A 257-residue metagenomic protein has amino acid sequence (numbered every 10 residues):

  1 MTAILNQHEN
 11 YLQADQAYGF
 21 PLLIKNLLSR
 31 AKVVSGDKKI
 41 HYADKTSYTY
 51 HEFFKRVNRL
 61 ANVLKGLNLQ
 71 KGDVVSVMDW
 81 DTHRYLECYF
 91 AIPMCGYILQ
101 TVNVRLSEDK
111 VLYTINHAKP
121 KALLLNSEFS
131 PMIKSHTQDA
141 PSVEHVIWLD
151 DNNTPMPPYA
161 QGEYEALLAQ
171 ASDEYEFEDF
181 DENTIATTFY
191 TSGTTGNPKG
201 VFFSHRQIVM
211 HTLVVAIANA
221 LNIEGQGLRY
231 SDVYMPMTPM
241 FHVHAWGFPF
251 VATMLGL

Functional and structural regions predicted by a protein language model:
L12-L22, K134, T154-I185: Flexible, low-complexity linker/hinge segments
Y18-I40, K55: A short N-terminal helical cap/helix-turn-helix that marks the beginning of AMP-binding/adenylate-forming
G36, A169-Y190, N197, I223-V233: Conserved pre-ATP/AMP-binding loop-to-beta segment of ANL
K38-T82, L86-F90, S107-L112, E163-A166: Conserved AMP-binding/adenylate-forming core of the ANL superfamily
T49-H51, A186-V214: Conserved AMP-binding A3 loop
G66-L67, M94-A166: Structural core segment of the AMP-binding/adenylate-forming
V74, W80-E108, N116-A122, H136 (+2 more regions): A short helix-loop-beta submotif of the ANL/AMP-binding
V209-V233, F241-L257: Conserved AMP-binding/adenylation subdomain of ANL enzymes
